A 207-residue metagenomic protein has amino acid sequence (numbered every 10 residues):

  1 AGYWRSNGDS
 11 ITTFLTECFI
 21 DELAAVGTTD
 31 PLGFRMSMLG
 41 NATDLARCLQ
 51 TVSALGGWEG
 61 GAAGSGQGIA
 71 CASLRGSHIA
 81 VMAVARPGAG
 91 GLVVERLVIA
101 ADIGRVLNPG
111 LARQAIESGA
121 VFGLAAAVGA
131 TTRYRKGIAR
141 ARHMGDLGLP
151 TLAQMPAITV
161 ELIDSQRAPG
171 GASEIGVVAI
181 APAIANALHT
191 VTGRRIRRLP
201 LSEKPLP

Functional and structural regions predicted by a protein language model:
A1-P207: Cofactor-binding beta-sheet edge motifs in enzyme active sites
